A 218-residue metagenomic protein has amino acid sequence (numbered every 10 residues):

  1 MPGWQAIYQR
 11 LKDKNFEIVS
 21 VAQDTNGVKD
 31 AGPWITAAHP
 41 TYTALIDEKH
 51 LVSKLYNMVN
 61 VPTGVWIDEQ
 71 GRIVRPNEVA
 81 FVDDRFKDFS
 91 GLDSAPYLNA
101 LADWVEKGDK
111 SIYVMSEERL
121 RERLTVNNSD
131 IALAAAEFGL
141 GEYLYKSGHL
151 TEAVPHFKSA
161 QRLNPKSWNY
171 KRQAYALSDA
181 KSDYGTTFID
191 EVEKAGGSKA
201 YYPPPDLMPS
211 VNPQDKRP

Functional and structural regions predicted by a protein language model:
M1-A37, E48: Structural microenvironment flanking redox-active thiols in thiol-disulfide oxidoreductases
G32-V61, V65-I67: Short, internal strand/loop/helix patches that form the active-site neighborhood or redox-interaction surface
D68-H149, S178: Thiol-/selenol-based redox modules, centered on thioredoxin-like and closely related oxidoreductase domains
I131, L163-P165: Short coil turns that delineate tetratricopeptide repeat
L177-P205, P218: Alpha-helical linker/edge segments of TPR/alpha-solenoid repeat scaffolds and analogous pre-/post-domain helices
